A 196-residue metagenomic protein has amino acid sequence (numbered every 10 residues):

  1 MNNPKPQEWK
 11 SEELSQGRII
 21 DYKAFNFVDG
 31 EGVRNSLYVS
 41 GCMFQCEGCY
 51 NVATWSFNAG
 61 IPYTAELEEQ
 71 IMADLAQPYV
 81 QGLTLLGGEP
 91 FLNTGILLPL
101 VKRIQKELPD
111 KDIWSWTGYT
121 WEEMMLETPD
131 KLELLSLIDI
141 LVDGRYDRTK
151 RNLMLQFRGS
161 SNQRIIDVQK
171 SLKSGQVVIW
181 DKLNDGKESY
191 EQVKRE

Functional and structural regions predicted by a protein language model:
M1-Y38, N51-F57, V177, N184 (+1 more regions): N-terminal [4Fe-4S]-dependent radical SAM core
L14-I20, V33, N51-S115, Y119-L134: Conserved Radical SAM active-site core
K23, T117, R145, Q169: Residues at the C-termini of beta-strands that transition into short coil/loop
L37, E89, L141: Conserved, mostly hydrophobic/aromatic
G41-Q45: Short pre-active-site segment immediately N-terminal to redox-active cysteine/selenocysteine motifs in thiol-based
N93-Q105, R151-E196: P-loop/Walker A phosphate-binding loop and immediately adjacent motor/lid segment at beta-alpha junctions
I138-D147: Non-cysteine beta-strand/loop elements that form the S-adenosyl-L-methionine
